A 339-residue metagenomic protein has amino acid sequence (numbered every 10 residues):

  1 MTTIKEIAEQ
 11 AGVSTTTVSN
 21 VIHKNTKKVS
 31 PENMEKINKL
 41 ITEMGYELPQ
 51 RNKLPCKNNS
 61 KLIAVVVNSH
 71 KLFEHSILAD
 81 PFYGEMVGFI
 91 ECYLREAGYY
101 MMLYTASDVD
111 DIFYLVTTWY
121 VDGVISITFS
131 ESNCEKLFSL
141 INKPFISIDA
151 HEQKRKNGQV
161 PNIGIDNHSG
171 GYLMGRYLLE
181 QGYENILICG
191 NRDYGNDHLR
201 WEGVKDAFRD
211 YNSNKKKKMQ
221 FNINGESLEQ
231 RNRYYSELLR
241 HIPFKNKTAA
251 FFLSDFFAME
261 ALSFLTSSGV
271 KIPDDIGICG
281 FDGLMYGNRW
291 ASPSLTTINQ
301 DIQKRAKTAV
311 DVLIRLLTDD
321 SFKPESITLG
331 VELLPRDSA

Functional and structural regions predicted by a protein language model:
M1-N59: N-terminal helix-turn-helix DNA-binding module of bacterial transcription factors
N58-R176, R240-F244, F256, T297: Alpha-helical recognition/docking segments in bacterial nutrient-uptake and carbohydrate-utilization systems
L78-E96, G170-M174, G195-K216, E260 (+1 more regions): Short, solvent-exposed amphipathic alpha-helices that sit in or adjacent to ligand/effector-binding or catalytic
E91-T105, N185-L187, K205-R231: Short beta-strand elements in bilobed, periplasmic/extracellular small-molecule ligand-binding domains
P161-I188, Q230-L239, Q300-T318: Hydrophobic alpha-helical segments within soluble ligand-binding/sensing domains
Y172-N212, E325-S338: An alpha-beta-alpha
S236-A339: Flexible loop/turn connectors
